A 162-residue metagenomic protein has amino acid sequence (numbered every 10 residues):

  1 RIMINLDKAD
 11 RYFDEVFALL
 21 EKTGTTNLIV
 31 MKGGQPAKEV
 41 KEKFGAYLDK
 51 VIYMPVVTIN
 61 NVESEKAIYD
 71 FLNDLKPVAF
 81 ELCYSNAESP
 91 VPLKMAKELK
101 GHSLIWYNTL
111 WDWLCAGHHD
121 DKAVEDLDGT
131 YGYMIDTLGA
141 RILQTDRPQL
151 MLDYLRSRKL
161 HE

Functional and structural regions predicted by a protein language model:
R1-N61, D74-A87: Metal-dependent phosphodiesterase/phospholipase catalytic core, i.e., the His/Asp/Glu-rich active-site region
V56-E162: C-terminal active-site rim and adjoining tail of enzyme catalytic domains
